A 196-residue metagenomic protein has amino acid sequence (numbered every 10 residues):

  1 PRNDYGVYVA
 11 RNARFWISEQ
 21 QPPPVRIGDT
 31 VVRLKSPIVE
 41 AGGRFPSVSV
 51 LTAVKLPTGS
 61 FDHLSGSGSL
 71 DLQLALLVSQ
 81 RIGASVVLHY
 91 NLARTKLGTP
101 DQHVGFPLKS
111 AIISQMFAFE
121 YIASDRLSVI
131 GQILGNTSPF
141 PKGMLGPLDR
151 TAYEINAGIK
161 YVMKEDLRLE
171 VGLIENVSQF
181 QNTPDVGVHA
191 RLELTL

Functional and structural regions predicted by a protein language model:
P1-L196: Transmembrane beta-barrel domains of Gram-negative outer membranes and organellar outer membranes
